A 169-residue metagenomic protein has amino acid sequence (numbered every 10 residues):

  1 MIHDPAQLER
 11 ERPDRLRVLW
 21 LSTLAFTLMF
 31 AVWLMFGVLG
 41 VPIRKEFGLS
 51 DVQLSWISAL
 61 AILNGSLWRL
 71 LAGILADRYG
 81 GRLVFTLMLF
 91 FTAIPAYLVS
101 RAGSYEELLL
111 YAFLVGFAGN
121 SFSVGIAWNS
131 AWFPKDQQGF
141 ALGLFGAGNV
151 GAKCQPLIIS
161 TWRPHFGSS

Functional and structural regions predicted by a protein language model:
R17-D51, A72, Q155: Extracytoplasmic
A25-F26, F30, I62, A96 (+1 more regions): Helical-face signature of the major facilitator-like transporter fold
L34, I62-L70, N120, K153-C154: Residue-level signature of mid-helix packing/kink "hotspots" within the transmembrane helices of 12-pass Major
I43, L75, W162-R163: Hydrophobic alpha-helical transmembrane and interfacial-helix anchor sites in secondary transporters
S55-I62: Short hydrophobic/aromatic, small-residue-rich stretches within specific transmembrane helices of secondary active
L67-E106: Conserved MFS/SLC helix-loop-helix module at the cytosolic interface between two early adjacent transmembrane helices
Y111-G148: Cytoplasmic helix-loop-helix junction between adjacent transmembrane helices in 12-TM secondary transporters
F145-S169: Helix-loop-helix hairpin linking two adjacent transmembrane segments in secondary transporters
